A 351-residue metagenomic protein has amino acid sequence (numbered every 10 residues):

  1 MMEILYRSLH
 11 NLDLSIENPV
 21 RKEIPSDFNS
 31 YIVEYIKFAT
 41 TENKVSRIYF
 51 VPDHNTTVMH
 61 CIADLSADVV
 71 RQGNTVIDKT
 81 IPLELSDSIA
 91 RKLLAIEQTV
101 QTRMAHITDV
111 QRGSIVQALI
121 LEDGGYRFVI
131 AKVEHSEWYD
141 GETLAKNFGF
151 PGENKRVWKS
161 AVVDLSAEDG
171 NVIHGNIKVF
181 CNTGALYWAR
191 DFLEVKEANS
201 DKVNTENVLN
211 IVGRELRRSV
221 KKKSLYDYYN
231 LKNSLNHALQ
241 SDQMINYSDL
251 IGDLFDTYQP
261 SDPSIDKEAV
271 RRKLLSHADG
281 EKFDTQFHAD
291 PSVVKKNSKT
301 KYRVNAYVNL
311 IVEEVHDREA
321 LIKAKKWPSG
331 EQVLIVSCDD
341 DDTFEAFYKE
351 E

Functional and structural regions predicted by a protein language model:
M1-K296: Long, hydrophobic alpha/beta structural blocks
D253-E351: C-terminal structured domains
